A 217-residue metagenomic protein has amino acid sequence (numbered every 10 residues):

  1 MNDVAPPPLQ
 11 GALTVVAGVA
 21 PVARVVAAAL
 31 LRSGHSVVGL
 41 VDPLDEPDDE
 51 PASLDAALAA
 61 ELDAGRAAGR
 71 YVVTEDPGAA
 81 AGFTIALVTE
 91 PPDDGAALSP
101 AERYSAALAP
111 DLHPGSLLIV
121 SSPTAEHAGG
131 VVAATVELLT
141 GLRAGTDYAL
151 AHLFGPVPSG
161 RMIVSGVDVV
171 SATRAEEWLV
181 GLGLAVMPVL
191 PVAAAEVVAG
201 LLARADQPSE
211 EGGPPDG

Functional and structural regions predicted by a protein language model:
D3-V4, G11, S36-T84, P92-A96 (+1 more regions): Conserved N-terminal Rossmann-fold NAD(P) cofactor-binding segment
L9-L13, G115: Phosphate-coordination loops involved in phosphoryl transfer and adenosine-cofactor binding
V15-V16, V88: Hydrophobic Val/Ile/Leu positions in short beta-strands of Rossmann-like dinucleotide-binding domains
G18-A20: Glycine-rich Rossmann-fold phosphate-binding loop(s) that bind the pyrophosphate of adenine dinucleotide cofactors
A23-R24: N-terminal Rossmann-fold NAD(P) dinucleotide-binding loop
A27, L31-R32: Gly/Ala-rich phosphate-binding loop of Rossmann-like dinucleotide-binding domains, activating on the conserved
D94-V157: Rossmann-like NAD(P)(H) cofactor-binding subdomain of soluble oxidoreductases
T135-L153, V157-G217: Internal alpha-helical scaffold of NAD(P)-dependent oxidoreductase catalytic cores
